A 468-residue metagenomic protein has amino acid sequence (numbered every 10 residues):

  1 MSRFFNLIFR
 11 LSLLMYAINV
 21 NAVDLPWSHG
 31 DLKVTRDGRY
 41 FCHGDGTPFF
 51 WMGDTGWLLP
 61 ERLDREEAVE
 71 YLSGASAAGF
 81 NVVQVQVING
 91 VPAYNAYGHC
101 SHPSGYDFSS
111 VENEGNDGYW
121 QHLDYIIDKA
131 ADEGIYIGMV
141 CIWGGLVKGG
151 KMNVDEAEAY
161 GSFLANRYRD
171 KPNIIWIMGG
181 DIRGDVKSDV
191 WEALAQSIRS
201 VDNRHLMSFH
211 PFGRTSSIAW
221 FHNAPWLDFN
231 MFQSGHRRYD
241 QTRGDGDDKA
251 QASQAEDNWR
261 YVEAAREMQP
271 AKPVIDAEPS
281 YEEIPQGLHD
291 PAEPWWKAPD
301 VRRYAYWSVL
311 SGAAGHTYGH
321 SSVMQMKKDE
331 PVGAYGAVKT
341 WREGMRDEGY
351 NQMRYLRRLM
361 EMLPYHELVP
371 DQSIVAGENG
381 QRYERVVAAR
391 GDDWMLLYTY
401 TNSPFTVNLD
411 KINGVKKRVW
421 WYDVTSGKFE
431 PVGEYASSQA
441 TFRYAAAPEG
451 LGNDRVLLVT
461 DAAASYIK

Functional and structural regions predicted by a protein language model:
R3-L13: Sec-dependent signal peptide recognition, specifically the positively charged N-region followed immediately by
V23, T47, P270-V274, Y281-P285 (+2 more regions): Aromatic- and carboxylate-lined catalytic core of secreted/periplasmic carbohydrate-active enzymes
L25-Q241, G246-D257: Active-site mouth of glycoside hydrolases
I177-G179, S208-P211, M231, I275-E278 (+2 more regions): Short beta-strand segments
A224-Y239, R243-K327: Catalytic-core region of carbohydrate-active enzymes that cleave or remodel glycosidic bonds
A440-F442: Short strand-edge motifs at loop-to-beta-strand transitions and within beta-strands of extracellular beta-rich domains
